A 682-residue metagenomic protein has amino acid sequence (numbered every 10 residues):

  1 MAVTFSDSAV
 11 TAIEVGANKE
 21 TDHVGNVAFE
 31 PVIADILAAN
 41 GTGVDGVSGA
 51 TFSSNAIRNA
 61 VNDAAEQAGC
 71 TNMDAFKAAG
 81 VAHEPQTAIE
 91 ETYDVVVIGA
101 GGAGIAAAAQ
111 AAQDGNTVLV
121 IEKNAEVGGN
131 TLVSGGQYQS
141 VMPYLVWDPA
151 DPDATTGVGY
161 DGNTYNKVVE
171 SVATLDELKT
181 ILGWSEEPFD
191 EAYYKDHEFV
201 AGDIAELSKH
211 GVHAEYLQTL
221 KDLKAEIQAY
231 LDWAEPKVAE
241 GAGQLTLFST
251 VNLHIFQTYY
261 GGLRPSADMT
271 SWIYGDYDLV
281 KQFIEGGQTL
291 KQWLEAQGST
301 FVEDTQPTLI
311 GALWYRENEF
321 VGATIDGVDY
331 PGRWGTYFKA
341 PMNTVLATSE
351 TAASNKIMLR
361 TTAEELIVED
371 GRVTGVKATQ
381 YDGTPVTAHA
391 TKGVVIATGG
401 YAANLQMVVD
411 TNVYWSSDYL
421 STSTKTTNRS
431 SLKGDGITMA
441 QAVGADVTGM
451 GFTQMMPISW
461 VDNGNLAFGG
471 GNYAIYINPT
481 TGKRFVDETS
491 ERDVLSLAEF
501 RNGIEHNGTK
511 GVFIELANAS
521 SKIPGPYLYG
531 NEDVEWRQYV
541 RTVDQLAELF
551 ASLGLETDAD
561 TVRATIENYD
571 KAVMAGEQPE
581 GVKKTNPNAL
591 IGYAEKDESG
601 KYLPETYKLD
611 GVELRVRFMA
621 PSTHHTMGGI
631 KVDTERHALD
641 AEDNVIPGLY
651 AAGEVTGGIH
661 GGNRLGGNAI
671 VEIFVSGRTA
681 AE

Functional and structural regions predicted by a protein language model:
M1-A82: Active-site- and interface-proximal helix/loop "cap" or "latch" segments in soluble metabolic and energy-transducing
P85-A103, L119: Beta1/beta-strand and adjacent pyrophosphate-binding region of the FAD-binding site in flavoprotein oxidoreductases
Q113-V133: Glycine-rich FAD pyrophosphate-binding loop
V133-E177: N-terminal glycine-rich dinucleotide-binding loop that anchors FAD/FMN and/or NAD(P) in oxidoreductases
P188-T384, L405-Q406, I566-D610: Conserved redox-cofactor binding core of oxidoreductases
E365, T561-I659, N663: A glycine-rich dinucleotide-binding beta-alpha-beta segment and adjacent secondary-structure elements that constitute
Q380-P385, H389-S459, R636, I673-T679: Glycine-rich loop(s) and the adjacent beta-strand/alpha-helix scaffold that form part
I437, A445-T561: An anion/pyrophosphate-binding glycine-rich loop and adjacent beta-alpha core in soluble alpha-beta enzymes
